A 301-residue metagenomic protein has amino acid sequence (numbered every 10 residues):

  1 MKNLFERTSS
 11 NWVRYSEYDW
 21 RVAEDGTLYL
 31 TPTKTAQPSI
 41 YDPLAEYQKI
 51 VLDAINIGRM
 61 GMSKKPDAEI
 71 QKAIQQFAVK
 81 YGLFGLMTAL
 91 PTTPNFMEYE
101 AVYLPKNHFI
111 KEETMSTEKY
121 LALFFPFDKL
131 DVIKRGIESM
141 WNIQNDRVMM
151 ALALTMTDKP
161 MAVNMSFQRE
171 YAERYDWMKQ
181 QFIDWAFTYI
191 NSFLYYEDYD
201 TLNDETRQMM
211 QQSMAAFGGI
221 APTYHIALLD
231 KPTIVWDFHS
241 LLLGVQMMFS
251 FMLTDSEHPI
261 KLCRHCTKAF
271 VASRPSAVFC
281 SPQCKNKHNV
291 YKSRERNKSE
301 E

Functional and structural regions predicted by a protein language model:
M1-F270: Short helix-coil boundary/hinge micro-motifs
V245-E301: BZIP DNA-binding basic region
